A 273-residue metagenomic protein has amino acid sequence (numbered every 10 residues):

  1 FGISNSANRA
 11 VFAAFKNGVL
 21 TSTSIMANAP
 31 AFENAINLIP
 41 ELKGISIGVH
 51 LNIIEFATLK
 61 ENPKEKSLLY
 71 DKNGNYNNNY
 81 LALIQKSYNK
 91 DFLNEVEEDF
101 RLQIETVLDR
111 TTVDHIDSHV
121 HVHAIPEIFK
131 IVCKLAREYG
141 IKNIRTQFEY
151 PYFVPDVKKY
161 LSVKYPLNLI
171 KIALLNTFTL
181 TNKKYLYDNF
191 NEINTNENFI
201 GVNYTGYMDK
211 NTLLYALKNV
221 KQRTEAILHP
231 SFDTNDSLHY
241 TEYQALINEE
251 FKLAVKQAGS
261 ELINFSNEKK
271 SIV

Functional and structural regions predicted by a protein language model:
F1-I3: Short, glycine-rich nucleotide/cofactor-binding loops
N5-H115, P126-V273: Terminal accessory/targeting
